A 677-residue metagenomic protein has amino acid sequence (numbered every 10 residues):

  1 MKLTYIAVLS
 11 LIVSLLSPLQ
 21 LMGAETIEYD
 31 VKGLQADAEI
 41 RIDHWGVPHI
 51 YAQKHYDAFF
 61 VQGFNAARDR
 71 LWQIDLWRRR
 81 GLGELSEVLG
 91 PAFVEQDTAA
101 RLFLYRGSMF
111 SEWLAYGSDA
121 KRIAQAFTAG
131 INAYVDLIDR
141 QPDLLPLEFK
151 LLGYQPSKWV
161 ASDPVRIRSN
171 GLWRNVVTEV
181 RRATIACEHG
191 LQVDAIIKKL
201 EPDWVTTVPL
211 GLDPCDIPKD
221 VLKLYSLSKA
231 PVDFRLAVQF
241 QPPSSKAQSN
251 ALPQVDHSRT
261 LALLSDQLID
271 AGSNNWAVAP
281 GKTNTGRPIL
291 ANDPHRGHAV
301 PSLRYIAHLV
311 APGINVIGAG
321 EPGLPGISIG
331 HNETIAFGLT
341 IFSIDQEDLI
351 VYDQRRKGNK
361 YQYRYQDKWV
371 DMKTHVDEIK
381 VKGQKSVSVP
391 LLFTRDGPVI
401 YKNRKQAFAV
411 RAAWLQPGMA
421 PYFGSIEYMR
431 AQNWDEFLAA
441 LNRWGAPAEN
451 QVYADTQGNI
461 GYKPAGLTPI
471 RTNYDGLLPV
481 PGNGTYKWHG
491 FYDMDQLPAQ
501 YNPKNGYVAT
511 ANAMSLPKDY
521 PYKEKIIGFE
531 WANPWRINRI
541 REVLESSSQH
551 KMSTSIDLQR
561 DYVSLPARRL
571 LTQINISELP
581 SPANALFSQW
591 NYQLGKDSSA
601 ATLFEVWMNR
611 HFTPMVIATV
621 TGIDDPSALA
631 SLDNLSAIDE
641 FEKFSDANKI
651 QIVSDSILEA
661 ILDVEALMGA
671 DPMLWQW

Functional and structural regions predicted by a protein language model:
I6-P18: Bacterial N-terminal signal peptides
L19-G23: Sec/Tat signal peptide C-region and signal peptidase I cleavage site
E25-I289, P294, G318, S627: Substrate-recognition/specificity elements adjacent to catalytic centers across diverse enzyme folds
A58-Q62, G107-R122, R411, Y422-Y428 (+3 more regions): Second-shell loop/turn segments in exported
C187-V193, K199, D203, K246 (+5 more regions): Ordered core of a single globular domain
R296-L309, Y422, A431, D435-W444: Short active-site loop/helix that positions an aromatic residue
N315-V316, G320-S386, I426-R430: Compact, glycine/acidic-enriched structural inserts
E347, Y401, Q406, A446-S547 (+3 more regions): Hydrophobic alpha-helical segments
